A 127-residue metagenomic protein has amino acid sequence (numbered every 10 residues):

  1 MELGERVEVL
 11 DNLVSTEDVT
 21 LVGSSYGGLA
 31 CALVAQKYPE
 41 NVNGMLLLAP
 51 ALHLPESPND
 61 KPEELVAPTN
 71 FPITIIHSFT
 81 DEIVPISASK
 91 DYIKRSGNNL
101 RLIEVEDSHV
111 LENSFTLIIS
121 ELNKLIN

Functional and structural regions predicted by a protein language model:
M1-E17: Active-site catalytic motif of lipid deacylating hydrolases and related acyltransferases
V22-C31: Gly/Ala-rich beta-loop-alpha elbow adjacent to hydrolase catalytic centers
L46-P55, D107: Active-site nucleophile loop of the alpha/beta-hydrolase fold
L54, T80-V84, V110: Acidic catalytic loop of the alpha/beta-hydrolase fold
D60, P85-I93: Short alpha-helix in the alpha/beta-hydrolase fold that links the catalytic acid
T69, T74-H77, D81: Short beta-strand/loop motif that positions the catalytic acidic residue of the alpha/beta-hydrolase fold
V105-L111: Histidine-bearing beta->alpha loop at or near hydrolase active sites
E112-I126: Post-His helix in hydrolase/transferase enzymes
